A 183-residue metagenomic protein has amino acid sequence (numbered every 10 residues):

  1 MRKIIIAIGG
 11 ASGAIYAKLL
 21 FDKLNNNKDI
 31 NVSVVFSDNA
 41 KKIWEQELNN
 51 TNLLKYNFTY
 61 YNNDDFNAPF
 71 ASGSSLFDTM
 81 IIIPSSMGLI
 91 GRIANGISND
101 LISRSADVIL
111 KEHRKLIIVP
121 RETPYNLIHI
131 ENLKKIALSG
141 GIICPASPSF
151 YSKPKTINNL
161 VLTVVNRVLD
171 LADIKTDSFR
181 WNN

Functional and structural regions predicted by a protein language model:
M1-I117, R121-N183: A cross-family phosphate/adenosyl-ligand binding-site feature
